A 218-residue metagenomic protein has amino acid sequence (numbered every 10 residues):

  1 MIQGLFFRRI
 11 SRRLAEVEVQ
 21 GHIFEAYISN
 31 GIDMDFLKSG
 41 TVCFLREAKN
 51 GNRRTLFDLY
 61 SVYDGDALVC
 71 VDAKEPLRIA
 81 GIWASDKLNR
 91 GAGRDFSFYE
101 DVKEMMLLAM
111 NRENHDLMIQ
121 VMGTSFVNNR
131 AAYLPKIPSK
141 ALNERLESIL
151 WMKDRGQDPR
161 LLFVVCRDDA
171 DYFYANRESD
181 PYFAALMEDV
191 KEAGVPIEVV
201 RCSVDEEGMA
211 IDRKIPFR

Functional and structural regions predicted by a protein language model:
M1-R8: Structural detector for short beta-strands of small beta-barrel domains
R8-R9, R46-N52: Short, charged beta-turn/beta-strand-edge "cap" motif at the junction between a beta-strand and an adjacent loop
S11-E16: Short aromatic-glycine-enriched beta-strand elements
G31-F44: Short nucleic-acid-contacting surface segments enriched for D/E, G, S/T with interspersed K/R
N50-V71, D212: OB-fold/S1-family single-stranded nucleic acid-binding modules
D64, L68-K74, G81-F126, E207 (+1 more regions): Active-site metal-binding core of divalent-cation-utilizing nuclease and nuclease-like domains
R130-K140, E147-S179: Nucleic-acid nuclease catalytic cores
R167-R218: Domain-level recognition of nuclease-like catalytic cores that cleave nucleotide substrates
